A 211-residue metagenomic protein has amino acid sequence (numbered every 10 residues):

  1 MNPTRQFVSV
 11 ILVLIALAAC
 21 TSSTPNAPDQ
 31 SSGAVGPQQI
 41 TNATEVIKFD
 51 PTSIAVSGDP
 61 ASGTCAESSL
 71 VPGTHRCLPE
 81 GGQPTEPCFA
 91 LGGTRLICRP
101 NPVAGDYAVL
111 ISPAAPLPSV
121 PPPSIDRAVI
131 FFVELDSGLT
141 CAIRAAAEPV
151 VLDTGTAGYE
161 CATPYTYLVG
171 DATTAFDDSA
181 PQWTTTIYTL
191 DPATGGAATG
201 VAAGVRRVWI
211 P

Functional and structural regions predicted by a protein language model:
M1, P25-P28: Intrinsic-disorder/low-complexity regions
M1-V10: Bacterial N-terminal signal peptides that target proteins for export
L12-L14: Phosphate-binding and hydrolysis-coupling loops of NTP-dependent motor/remodeling domains
A16-A19: C-terminal motif of bacterial Sec signal peptides marking the signal peptidase cleavage site
T21-S23: Bacterial signal peptide processing site
A27-P211: Mitochondrial intermembrane space
